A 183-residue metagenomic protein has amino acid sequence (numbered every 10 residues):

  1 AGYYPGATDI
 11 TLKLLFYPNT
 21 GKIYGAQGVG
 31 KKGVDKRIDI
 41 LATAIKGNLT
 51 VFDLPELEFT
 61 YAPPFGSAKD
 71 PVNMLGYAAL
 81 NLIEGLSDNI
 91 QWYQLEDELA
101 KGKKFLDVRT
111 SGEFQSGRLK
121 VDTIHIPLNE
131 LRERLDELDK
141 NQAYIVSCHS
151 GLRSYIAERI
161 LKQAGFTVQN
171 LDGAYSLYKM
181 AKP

Functional and structural regions predicted by a protein language model:
A1-N19: Structured beta-strand/loop patches that form or line metal/cofactor-binding pockets in enzymes
A1-Y4, Q27-V34, A62-P64: Glycine-rich phosphate/pyrophosphate-binding beta-alpha loops
Y17, L41-N48, A78, L82: Change "in soluble alpha/beta enzymes" to "in soluble alpha/beta proteins
Y17-N19, V29-V34, S111: Short, glycine-/Ser/Thr-/acidic-enriched flexible segments
K22-I23: Hydrophobic "anchor" residues
K31-V51: A short, polar/charged loop-to-alpha-helix boundary motif
F52-D70, M74-K104, S111-I145, H149-P183: Rhodanese-like catalytic fold shared by cysteine-dependent sulfurtransferases and DSP/PTP-type phosphatases
